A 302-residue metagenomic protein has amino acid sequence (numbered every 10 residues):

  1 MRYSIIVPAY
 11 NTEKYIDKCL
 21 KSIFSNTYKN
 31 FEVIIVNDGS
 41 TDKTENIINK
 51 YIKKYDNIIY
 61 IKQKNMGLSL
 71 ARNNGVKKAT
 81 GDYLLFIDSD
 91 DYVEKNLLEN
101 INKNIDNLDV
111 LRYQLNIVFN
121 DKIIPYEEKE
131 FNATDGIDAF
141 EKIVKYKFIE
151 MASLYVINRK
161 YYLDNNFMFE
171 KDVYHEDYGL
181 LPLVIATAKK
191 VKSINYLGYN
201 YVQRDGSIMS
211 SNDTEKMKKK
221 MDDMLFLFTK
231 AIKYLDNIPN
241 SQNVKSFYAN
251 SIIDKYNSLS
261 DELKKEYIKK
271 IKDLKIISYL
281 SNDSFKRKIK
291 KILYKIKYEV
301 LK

Functional and structural regions predicted by a protein language model:
R2-S4, S22, E32, G179: Cell-envelope/extracellular polymer assembly enzymes that use nucleotide-activated donors
V7, N30-G39, I59-K64, S89: Short beta-strand/loop segment that forms part of the nucleotide-sugar
T12-S25: Short, well-formed alpha-helical segments that are part of the catalytic scaffolds of diverse glycosyltransferases
S22, N37-N46, D88: A conserved acidic beta->alpha catalytic loop
Q63-A79: Glycine-rich, basic loop-to-helix element that forms the pyrophosphate-binding segment of sugar-nucleotide handling
L68-S69, S89-K192, V202-K218, S284: Donor-binding/catalytic cores of nucleotide-activated saccharide and glycerol-phosphate transferases/polymerases
L84: Short aromatic/hydrophobic "clamp" motif used to bind/position activated sugar donors
N257-K302: Membrane-interface aromatic/basic loop that binds lipid-linked glycans or pyrophosphate carriers, typified by
